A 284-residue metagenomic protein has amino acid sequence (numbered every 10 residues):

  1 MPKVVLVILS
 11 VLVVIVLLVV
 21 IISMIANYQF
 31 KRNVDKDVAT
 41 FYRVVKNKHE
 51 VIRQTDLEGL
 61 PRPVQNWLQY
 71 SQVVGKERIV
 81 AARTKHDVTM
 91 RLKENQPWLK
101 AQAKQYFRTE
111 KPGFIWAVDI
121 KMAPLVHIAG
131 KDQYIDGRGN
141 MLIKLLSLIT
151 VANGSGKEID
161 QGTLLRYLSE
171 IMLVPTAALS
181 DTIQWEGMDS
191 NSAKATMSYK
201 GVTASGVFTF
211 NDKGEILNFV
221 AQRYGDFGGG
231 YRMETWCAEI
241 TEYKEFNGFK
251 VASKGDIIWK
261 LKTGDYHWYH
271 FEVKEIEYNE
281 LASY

Functional and structural regions predicted by a protein language model:
M1-V4: Positively charged n-region of N-terminal signal peptides that target proteins for export
I8-M24: Hydrophobic membrane-insertion alpha-helices, especially the h-region of bacterial N-terminal signal peptides
F30-R83: N-terminal leader/targeting segments and the immediate start of mature chains
Q65-S147: N-terminal mature ectodomain segment of secretory-pathway/periplasmic proteins
R78-K85, E110-A117, M188-T196, L217-N218 (+1 more regions): Short, hydrophobic/aromatic-rich segments at coil-to-beta transitions
D119-V126, K144-T150, Q222-D226, I257-K262: Short, solvent-exposed aromatic-acidic interface loops
M141-Y199, Y231: Flexible, processing/modification-adjacent segments and terminal tails in exported/periplasmic/extracellular proteins
A195-Y278: Gly/Pro-enriched, hydrophobic low-complexity segments that function as extracytoplasmic propeptides/linkers
